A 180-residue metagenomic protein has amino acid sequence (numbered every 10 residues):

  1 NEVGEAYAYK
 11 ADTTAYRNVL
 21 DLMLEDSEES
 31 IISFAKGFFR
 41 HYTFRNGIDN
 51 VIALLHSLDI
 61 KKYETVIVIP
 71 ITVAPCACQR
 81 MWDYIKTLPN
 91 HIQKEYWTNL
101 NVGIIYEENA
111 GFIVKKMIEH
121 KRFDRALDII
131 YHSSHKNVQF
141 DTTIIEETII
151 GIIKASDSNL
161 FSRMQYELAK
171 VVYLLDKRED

Functional and structural regions predicted by a protein language model:
N1-D180: Non-catalytic all-alpha helical scaffold/repeat segments
